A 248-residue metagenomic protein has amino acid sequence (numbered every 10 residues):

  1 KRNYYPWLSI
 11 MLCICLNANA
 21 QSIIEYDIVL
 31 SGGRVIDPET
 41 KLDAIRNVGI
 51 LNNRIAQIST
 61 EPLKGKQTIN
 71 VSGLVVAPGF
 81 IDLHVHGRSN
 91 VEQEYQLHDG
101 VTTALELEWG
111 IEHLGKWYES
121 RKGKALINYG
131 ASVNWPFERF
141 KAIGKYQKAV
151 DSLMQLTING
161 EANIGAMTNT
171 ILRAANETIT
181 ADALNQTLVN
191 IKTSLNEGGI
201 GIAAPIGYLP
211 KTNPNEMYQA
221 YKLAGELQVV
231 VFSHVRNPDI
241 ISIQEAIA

Functional and structural regions predicted by a protein language model:
K1-I23: Bacterial Sec-dependent N-terminal signal peptides
S22-V29, V35-A77: Histidine-rich, glycine-flanked metal-binding segment
L30, Q67-I69, I81, L105 (+1 more regions): Hydrophobic/aromatic beta-strand patches that form the interior of the parallel beta-sheet core in alpha/beta enzyme
V71-V76, V91-A203, Y221-A224: Divalent-metal coordination cores built from histidine and acidic residues
G79-H86: Metallo-beta-lactamase
H86, A183-L184, N213: A conditional alpha-helix N-cap/helix-loop micro-motif detector
H86-R88, W109, N134-E138, G207-L209 (+1 more regions): Active-site beta-loop-alpha junctions enriched in small/polar residues
I202-A248: Active-site core of metal-dependent hydrolases
